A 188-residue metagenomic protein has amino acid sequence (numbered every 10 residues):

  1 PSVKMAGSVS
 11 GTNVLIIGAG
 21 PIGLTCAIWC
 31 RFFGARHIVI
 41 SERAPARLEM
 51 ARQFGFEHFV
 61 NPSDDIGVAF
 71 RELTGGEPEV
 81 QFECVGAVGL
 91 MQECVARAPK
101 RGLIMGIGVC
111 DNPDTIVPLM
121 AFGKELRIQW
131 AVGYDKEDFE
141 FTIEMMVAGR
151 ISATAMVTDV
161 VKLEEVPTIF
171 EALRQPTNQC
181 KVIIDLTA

Functional and structural regions predicted by a protein language model:
P1-D64: Mid-domain Rossmann-like dinucleotide-binding core that forms the NAD(H)/NADP(H) cofactor-binding site
N13, G102-I104, R127: Short glycine-centered segments of the SAM/dcSAM-binding site in methyltransferase folds
F56, E77-E79, V166: Local beta-strand N-terminus motif with an aromatic residue
D65-G75: Short amphipathic alpha-helix with an adjacent loop that forms part of the alpha/beta core around
F82, M105: N-terminal Rossmann-like NAD(P) cofactor-binding module of classical short-chain dehydrogenase/reductase
Q92-A96, K136-A188: C-terminal hydrophobic helical "lid"/dimerization subdomain of Rossmann-like NAD(P)H-dependent oxidoreductases
A98-K100: Helix-to-beta-strand junctions that scaffold the AdoMet/dcAdoMet cofactor pocket in Class I SAM-dependent enzymes
G108-E125, E137-E144: Rossmann-fold NAD(P)-binding glycine/threonine-rich loop
